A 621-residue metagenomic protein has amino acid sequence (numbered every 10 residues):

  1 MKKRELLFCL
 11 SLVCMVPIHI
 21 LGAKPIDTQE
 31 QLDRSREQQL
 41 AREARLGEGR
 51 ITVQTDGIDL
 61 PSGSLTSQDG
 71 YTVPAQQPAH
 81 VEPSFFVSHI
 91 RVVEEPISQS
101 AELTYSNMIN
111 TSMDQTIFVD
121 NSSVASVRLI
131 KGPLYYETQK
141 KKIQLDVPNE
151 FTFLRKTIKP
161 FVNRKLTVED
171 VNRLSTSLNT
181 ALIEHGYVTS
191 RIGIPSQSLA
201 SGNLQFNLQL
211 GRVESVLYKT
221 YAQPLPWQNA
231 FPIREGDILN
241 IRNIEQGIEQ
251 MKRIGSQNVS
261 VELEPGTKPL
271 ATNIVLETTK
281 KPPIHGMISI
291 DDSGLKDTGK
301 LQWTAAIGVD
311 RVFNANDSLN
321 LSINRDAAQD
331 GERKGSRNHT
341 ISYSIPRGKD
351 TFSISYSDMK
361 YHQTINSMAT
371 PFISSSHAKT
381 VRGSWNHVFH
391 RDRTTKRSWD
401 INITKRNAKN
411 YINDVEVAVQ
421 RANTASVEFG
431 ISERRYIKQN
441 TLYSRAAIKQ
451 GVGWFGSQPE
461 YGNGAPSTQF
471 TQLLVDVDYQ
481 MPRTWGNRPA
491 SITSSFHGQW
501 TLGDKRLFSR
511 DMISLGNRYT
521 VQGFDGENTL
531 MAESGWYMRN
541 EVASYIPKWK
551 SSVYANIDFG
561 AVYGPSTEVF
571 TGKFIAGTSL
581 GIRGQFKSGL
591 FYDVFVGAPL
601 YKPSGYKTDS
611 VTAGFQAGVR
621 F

Functional and structural regions predicted by a protein language model:
K2, F8, G22-E245, E249-V475 (+2 more regions): Immediate N-terminus of the mature polypeptide
C9-P17: Bacterial N-terminal signal peptides
